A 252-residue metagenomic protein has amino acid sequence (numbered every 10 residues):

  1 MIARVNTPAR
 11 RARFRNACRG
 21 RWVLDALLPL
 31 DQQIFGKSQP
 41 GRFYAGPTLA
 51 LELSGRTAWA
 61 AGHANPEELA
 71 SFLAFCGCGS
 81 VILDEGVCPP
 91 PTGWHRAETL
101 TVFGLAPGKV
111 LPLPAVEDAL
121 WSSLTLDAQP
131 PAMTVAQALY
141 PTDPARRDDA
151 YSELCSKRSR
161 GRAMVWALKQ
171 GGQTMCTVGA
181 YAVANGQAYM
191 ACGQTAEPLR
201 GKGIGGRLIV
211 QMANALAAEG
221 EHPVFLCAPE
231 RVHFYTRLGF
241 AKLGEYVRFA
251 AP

Functional and structural regions predicted by a protein language model:
M1-L27, T99-F103, P107-A150: Short amphipathic alpha-helix that is part of the acyltransferase structural core
M1-P90: N-terminal charged segments
S54-W59, A182-M190, R200: A conserved beta-turn-beta hairpin within the catalytic core of GNAT-like acetyltransferases that forms part
N65-F72, A191, T195-E197, G201-A218 (+1 more regions): Conserved acetyl-CoA-binding loop-helix of GNAT-fold acetyltransferases
C76-G86, L216-A228: Conserved GNAT acetyl-CoA-binding A-motif
V87-A97, G206, P229-Y246: Conserved active-site alpha-helix within GNAT-family acetyltransferase domains
R96-G108, A241-P252: Conserved catalytic-core motifs of GNAT/GCN5-like acyltransferases
R146-Q194: A conserved beta-strand-loop-helix scaffold within acyl/acetyltransferase catalytic domains
